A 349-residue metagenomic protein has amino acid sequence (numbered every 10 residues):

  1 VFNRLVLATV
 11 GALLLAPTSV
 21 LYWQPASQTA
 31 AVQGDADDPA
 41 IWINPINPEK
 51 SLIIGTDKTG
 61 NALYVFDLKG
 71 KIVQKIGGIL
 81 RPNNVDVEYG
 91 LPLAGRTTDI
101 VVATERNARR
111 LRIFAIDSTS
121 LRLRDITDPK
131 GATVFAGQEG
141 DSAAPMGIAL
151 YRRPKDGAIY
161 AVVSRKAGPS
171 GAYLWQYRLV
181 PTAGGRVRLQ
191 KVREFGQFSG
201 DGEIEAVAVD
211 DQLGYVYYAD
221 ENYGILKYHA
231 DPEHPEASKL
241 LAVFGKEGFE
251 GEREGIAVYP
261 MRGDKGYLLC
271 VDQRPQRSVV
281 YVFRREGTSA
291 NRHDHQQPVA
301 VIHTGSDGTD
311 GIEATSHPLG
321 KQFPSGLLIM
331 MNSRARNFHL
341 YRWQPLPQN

Functional and structural regions predicted by a protein language model:
A26-N61: Beta-strand-rich domains and repeat architectures in extracellular enzymes and scaffolds, especially beta-propellers
T29-Q33, I76-I79, F135-D141, F195-G200 (+2 more regions): Surface loop/turn motifs at the tips and blade-to-blade linkers of beta-strand repeat domains
D35-E49, N84-T97, S142-G157, G202-G214 (+2 more regions): Structural signature of eukaryotic scaffold interfaces centered on beta-propeller domains
N44-I46, L91-P92, I113-D125, Q176-V187 (+4 more regions): Short loop/turn segments immediately following beta-strands, especially the blade-tip and inter-blade linker loops
L68-R109: Blade-loop segments of beta-propeller domains
N83, A242-G255, A290-L319: Conserved blade-ending motifs and adjacent loop-strand segments that build the rim/top face of beta-propeller domains
R110, A115-I159, S164-R165: Asp-box/WD-like beta-propeller blade repeats and closely related beta-sheet repeat scaffolds
G248-Q297: Loop/turn-rich, solvent-exposed surfaces of beta-rich toroidal or solenoidal domains
